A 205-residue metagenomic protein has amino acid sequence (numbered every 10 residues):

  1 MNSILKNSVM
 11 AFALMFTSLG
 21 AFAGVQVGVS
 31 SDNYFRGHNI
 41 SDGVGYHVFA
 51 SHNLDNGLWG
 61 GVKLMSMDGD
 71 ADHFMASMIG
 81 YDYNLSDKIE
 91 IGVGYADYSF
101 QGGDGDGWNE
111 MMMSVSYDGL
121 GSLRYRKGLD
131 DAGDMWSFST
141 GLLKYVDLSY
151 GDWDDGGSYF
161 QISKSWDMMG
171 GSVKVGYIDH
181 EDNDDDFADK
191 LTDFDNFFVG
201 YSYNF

Functional and structural regions predicted by a protein language model:
N2-F12, S18-F205: Outer-membrane beta-barrel proteins
